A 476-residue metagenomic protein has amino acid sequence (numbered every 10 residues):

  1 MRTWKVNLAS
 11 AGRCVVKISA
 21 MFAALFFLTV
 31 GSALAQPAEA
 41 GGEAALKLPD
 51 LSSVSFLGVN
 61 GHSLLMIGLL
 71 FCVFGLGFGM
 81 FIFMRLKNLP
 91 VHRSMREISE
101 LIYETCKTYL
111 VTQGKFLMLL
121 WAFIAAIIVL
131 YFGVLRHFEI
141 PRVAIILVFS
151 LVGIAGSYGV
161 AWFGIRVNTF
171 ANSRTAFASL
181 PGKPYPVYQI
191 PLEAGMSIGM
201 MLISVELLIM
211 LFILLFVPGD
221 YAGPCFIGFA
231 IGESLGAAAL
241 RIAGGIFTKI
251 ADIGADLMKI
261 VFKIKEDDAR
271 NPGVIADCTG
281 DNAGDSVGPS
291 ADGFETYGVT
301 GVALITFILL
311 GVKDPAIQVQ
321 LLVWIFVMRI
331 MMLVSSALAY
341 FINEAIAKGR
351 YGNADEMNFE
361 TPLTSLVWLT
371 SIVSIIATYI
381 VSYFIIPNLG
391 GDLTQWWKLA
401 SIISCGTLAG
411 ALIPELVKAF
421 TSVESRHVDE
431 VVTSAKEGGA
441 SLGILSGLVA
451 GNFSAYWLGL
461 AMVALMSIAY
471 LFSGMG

Functional and structural regions predicted by a protein language model:
T3, S10-F26, V30-G476: Hydrophobic packing and interface segments
